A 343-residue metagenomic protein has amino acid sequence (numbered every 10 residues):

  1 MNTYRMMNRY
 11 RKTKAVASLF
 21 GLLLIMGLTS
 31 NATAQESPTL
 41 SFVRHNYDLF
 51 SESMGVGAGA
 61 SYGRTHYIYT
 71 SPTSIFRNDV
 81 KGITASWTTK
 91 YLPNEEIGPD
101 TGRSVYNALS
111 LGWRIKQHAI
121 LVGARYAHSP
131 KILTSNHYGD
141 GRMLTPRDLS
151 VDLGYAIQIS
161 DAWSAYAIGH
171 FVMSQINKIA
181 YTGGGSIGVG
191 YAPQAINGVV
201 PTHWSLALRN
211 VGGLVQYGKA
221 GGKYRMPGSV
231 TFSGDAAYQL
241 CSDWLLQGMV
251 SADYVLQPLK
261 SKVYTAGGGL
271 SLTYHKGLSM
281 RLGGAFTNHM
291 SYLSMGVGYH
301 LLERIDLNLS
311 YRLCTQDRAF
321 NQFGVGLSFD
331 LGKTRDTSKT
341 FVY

Functional and structural regions predicted by a protein language model:
M1-N46, G332-Y343: Cleavable N-terminal export/targeting peptides
Q35-Y343: Subset of outer-membrane beta-barrel
